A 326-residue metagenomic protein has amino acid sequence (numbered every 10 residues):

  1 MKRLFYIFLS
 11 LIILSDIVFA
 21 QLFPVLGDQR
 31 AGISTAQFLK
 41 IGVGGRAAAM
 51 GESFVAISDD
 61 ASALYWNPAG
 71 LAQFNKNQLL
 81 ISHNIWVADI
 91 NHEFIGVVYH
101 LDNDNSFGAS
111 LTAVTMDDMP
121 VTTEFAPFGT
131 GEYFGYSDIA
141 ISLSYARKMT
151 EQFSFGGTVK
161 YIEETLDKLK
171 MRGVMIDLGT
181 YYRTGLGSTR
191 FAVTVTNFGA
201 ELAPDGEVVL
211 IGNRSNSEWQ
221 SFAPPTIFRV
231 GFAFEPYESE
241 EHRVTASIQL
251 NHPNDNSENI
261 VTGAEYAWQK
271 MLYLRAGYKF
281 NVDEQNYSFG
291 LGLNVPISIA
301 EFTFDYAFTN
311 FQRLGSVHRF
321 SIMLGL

Functional and structural regions predicted by a protein language model:
M1-I33: Cleavable N-terminal export/targeting peptides
Q21-L326: Subset of outer-membrane beta-barrel
